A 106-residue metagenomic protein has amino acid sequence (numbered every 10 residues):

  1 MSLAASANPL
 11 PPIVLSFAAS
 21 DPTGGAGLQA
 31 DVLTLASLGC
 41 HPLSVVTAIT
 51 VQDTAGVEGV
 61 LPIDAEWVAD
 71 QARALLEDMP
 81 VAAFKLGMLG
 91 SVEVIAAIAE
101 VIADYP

Functional and structural regions predicted by a protein language model:
M1-A83: Small-residue (G/A/S/T)-rich helix-start motifs and N-terminal tracts that mark the onset
A83-G87, S91-P106: Conserved beta-alpha-beta core of the PfkB/ribokinase-like small-molecule kinase fold
